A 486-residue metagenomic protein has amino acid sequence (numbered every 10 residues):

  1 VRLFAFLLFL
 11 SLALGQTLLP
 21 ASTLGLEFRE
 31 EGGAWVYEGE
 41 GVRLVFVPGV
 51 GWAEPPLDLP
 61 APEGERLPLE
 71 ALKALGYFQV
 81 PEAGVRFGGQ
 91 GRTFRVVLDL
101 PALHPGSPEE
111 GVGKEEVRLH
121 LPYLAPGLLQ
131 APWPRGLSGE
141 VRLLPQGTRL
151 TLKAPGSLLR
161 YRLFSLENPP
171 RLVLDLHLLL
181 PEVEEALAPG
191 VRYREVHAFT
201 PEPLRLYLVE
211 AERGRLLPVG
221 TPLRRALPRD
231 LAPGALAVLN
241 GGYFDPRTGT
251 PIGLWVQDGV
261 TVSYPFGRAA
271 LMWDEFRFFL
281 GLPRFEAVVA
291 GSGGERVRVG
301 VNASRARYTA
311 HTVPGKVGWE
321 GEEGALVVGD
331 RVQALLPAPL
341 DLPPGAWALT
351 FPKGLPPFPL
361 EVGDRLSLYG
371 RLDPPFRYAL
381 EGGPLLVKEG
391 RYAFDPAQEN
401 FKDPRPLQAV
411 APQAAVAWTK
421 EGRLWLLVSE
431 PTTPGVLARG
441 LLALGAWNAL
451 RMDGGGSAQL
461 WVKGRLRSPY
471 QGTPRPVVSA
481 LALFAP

Functional and structural regions predicted by a protein language model:
L3-L12: Sec-dependent N-terminal signal peptides
L14-Q16, A21, W35-G39, P56-L57 (+4 more regions): Gly/Ser/Thr/Pro-rich low-complexity, intrinsically disordered segments
L24: Polyanion-binding surface elements
E31-G32: Short, well-structured active-site flanking segments
E38-D58: Signal peptide-directed extracytoplasmic domains
P122-L124: Coiled-coil/CHCH-like alpha-helical segments characteristic of cytoskeletal intermediate-filament scaffolds
